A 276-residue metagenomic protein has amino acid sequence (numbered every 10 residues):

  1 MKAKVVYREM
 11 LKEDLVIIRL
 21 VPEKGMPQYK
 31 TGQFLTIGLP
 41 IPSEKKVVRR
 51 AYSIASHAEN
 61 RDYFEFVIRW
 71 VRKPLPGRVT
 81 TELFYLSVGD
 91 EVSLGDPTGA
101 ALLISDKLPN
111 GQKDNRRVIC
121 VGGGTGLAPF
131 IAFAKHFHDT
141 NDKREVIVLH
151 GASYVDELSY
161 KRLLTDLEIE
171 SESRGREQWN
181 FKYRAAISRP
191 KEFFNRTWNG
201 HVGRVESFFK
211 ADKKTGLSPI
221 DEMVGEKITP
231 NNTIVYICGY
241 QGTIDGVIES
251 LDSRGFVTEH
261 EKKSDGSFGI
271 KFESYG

Functional and structural regions predicted by a protein language model:
K4-V6, I17-I119, S188, G266-G276: FAD-binding FR-type
R8-D14: Short polar catalytic/cofactor-binding loops
G38, H136-D139, S250-R254: Active-site catalytic microenvironments for nucleophilic, acid-base chemistry
I54, P129-N141: Histidine-anchored nucleotide/phosphate-binding helix
G111-K113, D139-D142, R176-E177, K227-P230: Short, conserved loop/helix-junction motifs that constitute active-site signature segments in enzyme catalytic cores
G123-A128: Ser/Thr-glycine-rich phosphate-binding loops at phosphate-binding pockets of nucleotides, nucleotide cofactors
L149, Y154-G276: Reductase modules of NAD(P)H-dependent flavoproteins
